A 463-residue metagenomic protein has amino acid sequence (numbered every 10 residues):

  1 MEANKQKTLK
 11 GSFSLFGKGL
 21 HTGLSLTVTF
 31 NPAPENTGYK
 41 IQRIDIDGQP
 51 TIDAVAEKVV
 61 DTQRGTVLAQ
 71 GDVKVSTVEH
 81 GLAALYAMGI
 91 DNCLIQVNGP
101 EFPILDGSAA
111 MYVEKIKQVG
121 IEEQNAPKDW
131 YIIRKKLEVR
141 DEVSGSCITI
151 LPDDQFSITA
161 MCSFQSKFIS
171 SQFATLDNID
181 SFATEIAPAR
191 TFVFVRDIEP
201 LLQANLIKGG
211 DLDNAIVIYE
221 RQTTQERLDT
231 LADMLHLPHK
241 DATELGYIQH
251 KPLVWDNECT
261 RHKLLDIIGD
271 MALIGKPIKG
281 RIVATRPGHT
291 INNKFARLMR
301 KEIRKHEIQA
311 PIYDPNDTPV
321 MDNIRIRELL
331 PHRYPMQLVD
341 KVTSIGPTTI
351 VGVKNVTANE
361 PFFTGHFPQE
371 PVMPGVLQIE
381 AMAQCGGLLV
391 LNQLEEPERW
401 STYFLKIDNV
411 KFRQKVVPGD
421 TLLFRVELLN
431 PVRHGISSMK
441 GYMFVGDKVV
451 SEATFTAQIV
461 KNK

Functional and structural regions predicted by a protein language model:
M1-D91, Q96-Y313: C-terminal regulatory domains involved in ligand/effector binding and gene-expression control
T8-S12, V320-I326, L423-F424: Short Pro/Gly-enriched beta-strand edge/turn motifs at strand-loop
N92, R281, D340-S344, N409 (+1 more regions): Extracellular/lumenal ectodomain signal focusing on beta-strand-rich modules and carbohydrate-recognition contexts
A174-F192, M373, M443-S451, F455-K463: Flexible glycine-rich active-site/ligand-binding loops centered on an Asp-His dyad
R261-I274, V342, V372-P397: Active-site helix/loop of acyl-thioester processing domains in fatty-acid/polyketide metabolism, spanning hotdog-fold
G275-A284, P311-V320, G386-L423, V450 (+1 more regions): Hydrophobic beta-strand-centered segment that forms part of the acyl-chain substrate-binding groove
K305-V372, R399-S401, V416-V417, L429-P431 (+3 more regions): Non-catalytic linker/capping segments at the edges of enzyme domains
L338-K341, K406, K411, R425-E427 (+2 more regions): Residues located in well-ordered beta-strands
